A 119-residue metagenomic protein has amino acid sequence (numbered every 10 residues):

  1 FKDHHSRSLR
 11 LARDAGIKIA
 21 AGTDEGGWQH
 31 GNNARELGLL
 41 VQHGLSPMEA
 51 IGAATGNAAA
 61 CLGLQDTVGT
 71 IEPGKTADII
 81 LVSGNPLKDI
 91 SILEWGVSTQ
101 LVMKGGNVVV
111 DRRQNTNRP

Functional and structural regions predicted by a protein language model:
F1-P86, G105: His/Asp/Glu-enriched, well-ordered alpha-helical/loop segment that forms or immediately abuts the divalent-metal
Q29, I90, R112: Glycine/Thr-rich phosphate-binding loops of Rossmann-like dinucleotide-binding domains
P86-I92: Short, Lys/Arg- and Gly-enriched loop/turn segments at beta-strand edges
W95-V97: Short, small/polar residue-rich loop motifs at catalytic or cofactor-binding pockets
T99-T116: Short peripheral tails and domain-boundary helices/loops at the edges of structured domains
